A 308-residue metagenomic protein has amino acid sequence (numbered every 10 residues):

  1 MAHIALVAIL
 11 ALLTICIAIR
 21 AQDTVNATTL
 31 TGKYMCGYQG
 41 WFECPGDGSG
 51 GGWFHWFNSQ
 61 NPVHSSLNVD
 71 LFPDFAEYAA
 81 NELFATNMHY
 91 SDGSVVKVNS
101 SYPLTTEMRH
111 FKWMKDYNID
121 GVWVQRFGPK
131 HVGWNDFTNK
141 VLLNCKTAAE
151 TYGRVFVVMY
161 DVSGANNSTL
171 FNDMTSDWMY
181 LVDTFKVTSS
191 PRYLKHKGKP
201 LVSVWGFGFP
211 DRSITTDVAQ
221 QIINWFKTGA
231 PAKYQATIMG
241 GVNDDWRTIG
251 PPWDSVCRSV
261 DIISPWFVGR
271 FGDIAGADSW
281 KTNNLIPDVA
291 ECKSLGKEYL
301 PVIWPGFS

Functional and structural regions predicted by a protein language model:
H3-I19: Cleavable N-terminal signal peptides of Sec/SRP-targeted secreted and luminal proteins
A21-S308: Glycan-processing catalytic domains of CAZymes
